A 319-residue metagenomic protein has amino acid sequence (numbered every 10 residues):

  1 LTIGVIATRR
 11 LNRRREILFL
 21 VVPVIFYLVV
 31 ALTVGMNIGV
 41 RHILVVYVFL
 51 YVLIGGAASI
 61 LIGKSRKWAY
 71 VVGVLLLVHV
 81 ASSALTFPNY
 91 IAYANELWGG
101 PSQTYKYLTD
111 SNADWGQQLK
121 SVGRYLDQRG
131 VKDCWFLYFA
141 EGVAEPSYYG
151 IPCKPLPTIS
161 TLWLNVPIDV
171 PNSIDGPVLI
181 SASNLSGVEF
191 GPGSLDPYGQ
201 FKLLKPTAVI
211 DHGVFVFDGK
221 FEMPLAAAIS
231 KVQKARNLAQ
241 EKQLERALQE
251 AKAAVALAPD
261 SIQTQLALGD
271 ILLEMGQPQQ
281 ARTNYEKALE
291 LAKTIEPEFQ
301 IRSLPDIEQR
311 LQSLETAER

Functional and structural regions predicted by a protein language model:
L1, V29-V30, N37-L61, F217: Hydrophobic/aromatic-rich transmembrane helices and adjacent perimembrane loops
L1-G4, P23, L75, H79 (+2 more regions): Short beta-strand segments
L1-R13: Hydrophobic, aromatic-rich transmembrane alpha-helices and their immediate juxtamembrane boundary segments
T2-I3, V22-V30, V46-F49, V71-A81: Lipid-exposed faces of alpha-helical membrane segments in multi-pass integral membrane proteins
L11-L32, D196-K205: Transmembrane alpha-helix segments characteristic of polytopic inner-membrane glycan-assembly/cell-envelope
N12-I17, L61-L76: Membrane-interfacial entry segments at the cytosolic side of transmembrane helices
T33, A57, V71-A113: Transmembrane alpha-helical segments
W98-R319: C-terminal luminal/periplasmic domains and tails of membrane-associated envelope-modifying transferases
